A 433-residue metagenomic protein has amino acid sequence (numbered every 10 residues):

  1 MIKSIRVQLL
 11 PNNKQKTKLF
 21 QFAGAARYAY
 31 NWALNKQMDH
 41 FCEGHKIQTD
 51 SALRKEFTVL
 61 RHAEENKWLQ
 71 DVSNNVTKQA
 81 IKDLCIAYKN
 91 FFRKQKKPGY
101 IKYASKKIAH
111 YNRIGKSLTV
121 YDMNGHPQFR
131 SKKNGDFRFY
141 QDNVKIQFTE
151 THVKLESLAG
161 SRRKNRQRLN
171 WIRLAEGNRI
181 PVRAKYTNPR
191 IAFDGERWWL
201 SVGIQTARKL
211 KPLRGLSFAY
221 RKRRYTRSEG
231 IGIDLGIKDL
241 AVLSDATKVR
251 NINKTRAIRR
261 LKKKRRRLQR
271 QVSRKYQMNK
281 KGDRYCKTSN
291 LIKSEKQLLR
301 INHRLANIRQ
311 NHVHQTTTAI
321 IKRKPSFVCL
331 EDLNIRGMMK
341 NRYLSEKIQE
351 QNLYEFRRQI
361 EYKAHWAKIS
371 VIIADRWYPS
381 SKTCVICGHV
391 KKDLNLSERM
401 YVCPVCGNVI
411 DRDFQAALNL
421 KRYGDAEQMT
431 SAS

Functional and structural regions predicted by a protein language model:
M1-S433: Nucleic-acid substrate recognition interfaces
